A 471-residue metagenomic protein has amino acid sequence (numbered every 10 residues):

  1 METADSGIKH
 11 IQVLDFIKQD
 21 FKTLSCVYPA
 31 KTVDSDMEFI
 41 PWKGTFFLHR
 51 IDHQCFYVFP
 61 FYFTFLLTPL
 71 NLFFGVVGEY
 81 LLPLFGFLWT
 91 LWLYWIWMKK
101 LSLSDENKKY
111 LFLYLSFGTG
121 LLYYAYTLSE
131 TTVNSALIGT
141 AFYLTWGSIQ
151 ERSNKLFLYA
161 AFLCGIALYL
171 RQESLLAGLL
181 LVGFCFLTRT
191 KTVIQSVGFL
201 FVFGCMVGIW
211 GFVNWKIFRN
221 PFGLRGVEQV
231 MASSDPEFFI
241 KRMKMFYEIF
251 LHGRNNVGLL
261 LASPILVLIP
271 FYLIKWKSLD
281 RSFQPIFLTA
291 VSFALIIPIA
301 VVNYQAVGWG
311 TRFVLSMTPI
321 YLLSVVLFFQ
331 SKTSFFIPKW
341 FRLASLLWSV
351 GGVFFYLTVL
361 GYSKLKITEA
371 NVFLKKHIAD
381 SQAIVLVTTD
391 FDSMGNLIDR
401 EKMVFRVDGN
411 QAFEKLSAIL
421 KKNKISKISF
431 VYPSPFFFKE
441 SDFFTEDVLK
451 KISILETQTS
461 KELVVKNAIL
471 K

Functional and structural regions predicted by a protein language model:
H10, L14-F63, L67-N71, Q229-E237: Interfacial juxtamembrane loops and adjacent helix segments that form the catalytic/substrate-binding surfaces
G78-L103, S135-L144, F271-I274: Transmembrane-helix motifs of polytopic, lipid-linked glycan transferases
F87-W95, F186, V257-A290, F328 (+1 more regions): Hydrophobic, aromatic-rich transmembrane alpha-helices and their immediate juxtamembrane boundary segments
K99-S102, A141-F157, A167, L187: Membrane-interface transmembrane helices that cradle and orient dolichyl/undecaprenyl
E106-K109, L158, F162, L200-G204 (+4 more regions): Signature aromatic-anchored transmembrane alpha helix within multi-pass, membrane-resident enzymes that catalyze glycan
Q195-F271, S292-I297: Membrane-lumen/periplasm interface segments of specific transmembrane helices in polyprenyl phosphate-linked
L261-L266, A306-K332: Hydrophobic/aromatic-rich transmembrane helices and adjacent perimembrane loops
L343-D408: Membrane-embedded, lumen/periplasm-facing catalytic core of multi-pass transferases that use lipid-linked donors
